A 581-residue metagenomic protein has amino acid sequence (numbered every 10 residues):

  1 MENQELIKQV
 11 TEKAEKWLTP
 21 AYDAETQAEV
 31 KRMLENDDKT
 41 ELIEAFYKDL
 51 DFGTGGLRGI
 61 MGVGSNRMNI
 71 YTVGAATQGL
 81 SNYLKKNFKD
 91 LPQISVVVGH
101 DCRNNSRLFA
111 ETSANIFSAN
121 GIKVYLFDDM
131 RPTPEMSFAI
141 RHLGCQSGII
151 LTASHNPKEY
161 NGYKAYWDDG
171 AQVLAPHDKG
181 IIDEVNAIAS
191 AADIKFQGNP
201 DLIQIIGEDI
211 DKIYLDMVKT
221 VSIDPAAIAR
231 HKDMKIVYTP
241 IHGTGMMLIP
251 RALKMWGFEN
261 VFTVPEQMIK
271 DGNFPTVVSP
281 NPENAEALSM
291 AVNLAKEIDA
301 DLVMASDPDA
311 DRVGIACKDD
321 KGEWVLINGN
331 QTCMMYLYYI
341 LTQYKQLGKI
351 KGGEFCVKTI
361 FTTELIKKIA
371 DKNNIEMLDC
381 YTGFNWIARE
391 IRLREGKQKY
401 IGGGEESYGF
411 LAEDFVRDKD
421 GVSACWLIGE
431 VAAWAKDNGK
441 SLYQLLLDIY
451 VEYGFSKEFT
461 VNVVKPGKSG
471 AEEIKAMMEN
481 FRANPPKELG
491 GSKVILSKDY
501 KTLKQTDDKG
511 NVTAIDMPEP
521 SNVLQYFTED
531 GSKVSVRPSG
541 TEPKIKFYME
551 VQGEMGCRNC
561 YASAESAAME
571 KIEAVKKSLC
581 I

Functional and structural regions predicted by a protein language model:
Q4-S113, Q204-K232, T244: An N-terminal, well-structured beta->alpha segment
W17, A21, E25, E41-A45 (+3 more regions): Gly/Ser/Thr-enriched, mixed-charge loops and adjacent short helices that form phosphate/oxyanion-binding elements
F46-N66, A153-N156, I236, P240-A252 (+4 more regions): Conserved phosphate/anionic-ligand binding catalytic regions in large, soluble enzymes, centered on
V97-Y160, E259-G314: N-terminal small/polar loop signature for handling phosphorylated ligands or for N-terminal nucleophile
F109-F117, Y160-W167, D311-G329, I366: Short Gly/Thr/Asp-enriched flexible loops that form oxyanion-binding sites at enzyme active sites
Y166-K195, N330-G353, K358-K368: Glycine-rich phosphate-binding loop plus the immediately following alpha-helix
K296, A300-L302, E323-V325, Q343-R537 (+3 more regions): Phosphate-binding and adjacent anionic-ligand microenvironments
